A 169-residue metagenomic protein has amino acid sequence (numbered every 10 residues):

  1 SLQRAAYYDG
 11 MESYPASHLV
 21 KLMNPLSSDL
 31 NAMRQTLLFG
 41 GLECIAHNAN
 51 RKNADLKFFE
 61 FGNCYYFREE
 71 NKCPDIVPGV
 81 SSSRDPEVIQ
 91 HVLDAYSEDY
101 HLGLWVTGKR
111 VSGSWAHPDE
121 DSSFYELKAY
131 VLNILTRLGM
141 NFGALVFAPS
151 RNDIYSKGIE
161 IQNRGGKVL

Functional and structural regions predicted by a protein language model:
S1-L169: Extended beta-strand-rich architecture
